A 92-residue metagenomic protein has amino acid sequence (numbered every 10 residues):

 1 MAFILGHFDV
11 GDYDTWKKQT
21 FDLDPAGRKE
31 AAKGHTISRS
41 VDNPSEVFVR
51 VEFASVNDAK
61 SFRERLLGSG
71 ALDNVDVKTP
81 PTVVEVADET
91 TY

Functional and structural regions predicted by a protein language model:
M1-Y92: Short S/T/G/P-rich N-terminal loop/turn motif that feeds into the first structured element of a domain
